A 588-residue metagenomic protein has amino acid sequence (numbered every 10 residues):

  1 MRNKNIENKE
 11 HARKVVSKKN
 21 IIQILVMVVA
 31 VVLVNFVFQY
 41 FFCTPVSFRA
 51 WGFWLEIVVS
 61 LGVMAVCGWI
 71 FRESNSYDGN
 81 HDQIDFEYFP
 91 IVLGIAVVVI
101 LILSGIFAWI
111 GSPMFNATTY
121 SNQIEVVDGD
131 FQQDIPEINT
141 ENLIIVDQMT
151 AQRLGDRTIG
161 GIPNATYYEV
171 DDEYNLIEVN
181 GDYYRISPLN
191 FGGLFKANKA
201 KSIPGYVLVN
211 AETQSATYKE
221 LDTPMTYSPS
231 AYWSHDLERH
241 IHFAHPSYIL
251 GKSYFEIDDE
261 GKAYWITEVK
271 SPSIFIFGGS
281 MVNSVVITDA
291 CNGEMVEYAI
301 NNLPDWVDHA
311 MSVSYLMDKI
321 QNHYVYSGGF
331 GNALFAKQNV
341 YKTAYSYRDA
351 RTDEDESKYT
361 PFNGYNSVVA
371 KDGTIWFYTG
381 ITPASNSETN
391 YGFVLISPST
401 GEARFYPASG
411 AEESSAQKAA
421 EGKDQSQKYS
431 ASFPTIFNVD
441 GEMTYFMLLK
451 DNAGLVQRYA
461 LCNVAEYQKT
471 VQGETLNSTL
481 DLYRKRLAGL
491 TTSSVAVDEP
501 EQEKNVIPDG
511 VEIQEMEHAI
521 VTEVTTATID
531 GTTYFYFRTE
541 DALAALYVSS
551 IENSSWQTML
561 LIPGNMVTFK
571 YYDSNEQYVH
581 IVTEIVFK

Functional and structural regions predicted by a protein language model:
R2-K588: Soluble extracytoplasmic regions of secretory-pathway and membrane proteins
